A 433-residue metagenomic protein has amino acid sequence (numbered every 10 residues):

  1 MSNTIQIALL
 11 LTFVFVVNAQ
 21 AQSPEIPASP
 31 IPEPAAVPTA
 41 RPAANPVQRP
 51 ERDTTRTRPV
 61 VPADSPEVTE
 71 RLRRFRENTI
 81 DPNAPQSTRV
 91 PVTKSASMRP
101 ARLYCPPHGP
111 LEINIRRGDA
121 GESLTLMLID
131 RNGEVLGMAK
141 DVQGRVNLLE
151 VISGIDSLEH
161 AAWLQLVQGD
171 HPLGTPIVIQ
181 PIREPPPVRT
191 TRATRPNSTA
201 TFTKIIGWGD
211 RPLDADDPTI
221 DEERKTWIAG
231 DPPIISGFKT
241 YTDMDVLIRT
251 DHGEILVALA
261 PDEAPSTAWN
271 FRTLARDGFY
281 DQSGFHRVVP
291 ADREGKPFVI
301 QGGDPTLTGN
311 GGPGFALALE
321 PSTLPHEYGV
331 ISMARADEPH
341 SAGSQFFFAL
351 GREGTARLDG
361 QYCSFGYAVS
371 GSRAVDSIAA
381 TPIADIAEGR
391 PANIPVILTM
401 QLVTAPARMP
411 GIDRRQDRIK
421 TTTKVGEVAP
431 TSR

Functional and structural regions predicted by a protein language model:
M1-T4: N-terminal secretory signal peptides that target proteins for export/translocation
Q6-V16: Bacterial N-terminal signal peptides
Q22-R433: Cyclophilin-like peptidyl-prolyl cis-trans isomerases
